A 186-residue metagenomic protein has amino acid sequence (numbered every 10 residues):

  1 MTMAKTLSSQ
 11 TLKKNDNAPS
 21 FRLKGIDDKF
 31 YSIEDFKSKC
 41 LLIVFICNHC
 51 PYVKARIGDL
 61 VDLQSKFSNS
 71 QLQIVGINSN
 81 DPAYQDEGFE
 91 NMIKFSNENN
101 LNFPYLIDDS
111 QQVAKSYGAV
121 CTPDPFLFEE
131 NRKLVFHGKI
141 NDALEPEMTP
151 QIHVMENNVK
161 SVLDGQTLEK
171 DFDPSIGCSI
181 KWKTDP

Functional and structural regions predicted by a protein language model:
M1-L163, T167-F172, S179-P186: Chalcogenol-based redox active-site neighborhoods
